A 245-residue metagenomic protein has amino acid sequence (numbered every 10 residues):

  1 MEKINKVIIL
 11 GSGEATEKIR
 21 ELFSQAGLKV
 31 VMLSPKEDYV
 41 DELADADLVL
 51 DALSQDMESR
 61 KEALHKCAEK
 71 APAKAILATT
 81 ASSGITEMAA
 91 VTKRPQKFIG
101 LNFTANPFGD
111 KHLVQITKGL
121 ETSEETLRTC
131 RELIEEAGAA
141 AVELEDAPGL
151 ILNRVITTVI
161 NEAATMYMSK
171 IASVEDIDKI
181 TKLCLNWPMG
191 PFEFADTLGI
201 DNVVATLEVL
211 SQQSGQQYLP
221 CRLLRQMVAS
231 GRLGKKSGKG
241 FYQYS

Functional and structural regions predicted by a protein language model:
M1-A44, K93, E121-T129, E135-D146 (+1 more regions): NAD(P)-dependent Rossmann-like dehydrogenase/reductase catalytic/cofactor-binding core
L10, E17, L53, I76-E145 (+1 more regions): Rossmann-fold dinucleotide-binding core
R20-L22, K61-H65, A89-V91: Short amphipathic alpha-helical segments
V31-I76: Rossmann-like NAD(P)-binding element
V114-T117, N161-T165, D178, L207-S211: Amphipathic alpha-helical segments within well-ordered protein domains
P148-I156, K170: Glycine-rich phosphate/pyrophosphate-binding loop and the adjoining helix
T165-S173: C-terminal regulatory/interaction module of P-loop NTP-utilizing enzymes
